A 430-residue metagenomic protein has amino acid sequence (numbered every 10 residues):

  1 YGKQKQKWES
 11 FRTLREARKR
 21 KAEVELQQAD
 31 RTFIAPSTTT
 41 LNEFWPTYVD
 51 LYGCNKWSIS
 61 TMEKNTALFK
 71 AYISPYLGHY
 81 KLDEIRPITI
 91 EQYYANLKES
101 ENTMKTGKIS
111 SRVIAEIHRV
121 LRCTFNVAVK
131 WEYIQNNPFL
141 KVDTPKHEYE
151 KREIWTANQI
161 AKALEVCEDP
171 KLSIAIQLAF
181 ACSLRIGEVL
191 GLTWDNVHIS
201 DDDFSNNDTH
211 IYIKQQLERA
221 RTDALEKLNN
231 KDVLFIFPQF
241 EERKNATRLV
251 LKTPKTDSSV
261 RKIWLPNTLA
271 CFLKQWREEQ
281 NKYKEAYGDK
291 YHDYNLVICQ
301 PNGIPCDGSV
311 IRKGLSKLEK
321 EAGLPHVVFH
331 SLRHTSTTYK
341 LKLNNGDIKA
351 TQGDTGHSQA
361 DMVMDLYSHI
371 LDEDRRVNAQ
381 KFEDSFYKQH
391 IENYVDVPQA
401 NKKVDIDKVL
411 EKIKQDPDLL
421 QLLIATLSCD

Functional and structural regions predicted by a protein language model:
G2-E91, N281-H292, D372, Y387 (+2 more regions): N-terminal DNA-binding module of tyrosine recombinases/phage integrases
E9, T13, D50-W131, Y149 (+3 more regions): N-terminal core-binding DNA-recognition domain of tyrosine site-specific recombinases/integrases
G107-S111, A115-I117, K130, I134-N136 (+5 more regions): Basic, Lys/Arg- and aromatic-enriched nucleic-acid-binding interface segment
V129-P138, I199-S205, R219-L225, L273-D289: Proline-centered turn/helix-capping motifs that create local helix->coil transitions or kinks
K130, Q177, A181, E188 (+4 more regions): C-terminal catalytic core of tyrosine-transesterase DNA break-rejoin enzymes
K146, I154, S205, Q215-R219 (+1 more regions): Catalytic-site neighborhood detector that most strongly recognizes the C-terminal catalytic loop/helix of tyrosine
S200-D203, N207-H210, Q215-D257, L269 (+1 more regions): C-terminal secondary-structure termini that scaffold catalytic or DNA-interacting sites
E241-V250, T256-L324: Active-site/catalytic core of tyrosine-dependent DNA strand-transfer enzymes
